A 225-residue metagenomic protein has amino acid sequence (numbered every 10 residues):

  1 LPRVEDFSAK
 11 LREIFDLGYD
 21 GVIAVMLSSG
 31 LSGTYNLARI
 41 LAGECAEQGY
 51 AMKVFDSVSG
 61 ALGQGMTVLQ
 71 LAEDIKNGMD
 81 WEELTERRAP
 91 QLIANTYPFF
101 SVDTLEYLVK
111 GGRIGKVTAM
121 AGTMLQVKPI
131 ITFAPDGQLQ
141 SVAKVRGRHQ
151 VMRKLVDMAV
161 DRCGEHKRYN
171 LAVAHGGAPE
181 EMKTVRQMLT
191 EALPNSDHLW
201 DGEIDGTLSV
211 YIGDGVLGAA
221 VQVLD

Functional and structural regions predicted by a protein language model:
L1-F15: Glycine-rich oxoanion-binding loops at beta->alpha junctions
L17, G21, G30-T34, A38-K53 (+1 more regions): Mixed-charge interfacial surface used for oligomerization/domain docking and macromolecular partner engagement
A24: Glycine/small-residue-rich loop that forms an oxyanion/phosphate-binding "nest" at active or ligand-binding sites
